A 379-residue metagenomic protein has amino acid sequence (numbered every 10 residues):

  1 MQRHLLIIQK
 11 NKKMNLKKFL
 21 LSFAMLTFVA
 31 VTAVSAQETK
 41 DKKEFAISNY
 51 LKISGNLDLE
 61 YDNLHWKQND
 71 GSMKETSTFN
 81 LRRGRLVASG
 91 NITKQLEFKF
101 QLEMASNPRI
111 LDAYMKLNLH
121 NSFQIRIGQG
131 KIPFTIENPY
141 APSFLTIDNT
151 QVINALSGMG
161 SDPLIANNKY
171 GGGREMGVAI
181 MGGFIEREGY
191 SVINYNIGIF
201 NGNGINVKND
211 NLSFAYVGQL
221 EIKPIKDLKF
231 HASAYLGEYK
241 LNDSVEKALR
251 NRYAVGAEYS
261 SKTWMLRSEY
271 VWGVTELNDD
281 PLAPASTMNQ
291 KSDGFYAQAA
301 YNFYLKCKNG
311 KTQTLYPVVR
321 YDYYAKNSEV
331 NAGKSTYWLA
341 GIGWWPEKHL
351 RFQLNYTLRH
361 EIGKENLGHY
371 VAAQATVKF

Functional and structural regions predicted by a protein language model:
M1-K13: Short, Lys/Arg-enriched N-terminal segments with co-localized hydrophobic residues within the first ~10-30 amino acids
K10, M14-D58: N-terminal periplasmic/intermembrane-space "pro-region" immediately following the signal or transit peptide
K42-W66, K74-G202, N211-F214, E221-K229 (+3 more regions): Outer membrane beta-barrel
I47, S72-T78, E103-A105, N168-G172 (+5 more regions): Replace "Gram-negative outer membrane beta-barrel proteins" with "bacterial and organellar outer membrane beta-barrel
E60-N69, Q95-E97, A105-N107, F134 (+6 more regions): Sequence/structural signature of outer-membrane beta-barrel proteins
L156-S157, N206, K229, S233 (+5 more regions): Outer-membrane beta-barrel transmembrane domain signature
E221-N327: Detector for outer-membrane/organellar transmembrane beta-barrel domains, recognizing the amphipathic beta-strand
A299, L367-F379: Outer-membrane beta-barrel "beta-signal"
